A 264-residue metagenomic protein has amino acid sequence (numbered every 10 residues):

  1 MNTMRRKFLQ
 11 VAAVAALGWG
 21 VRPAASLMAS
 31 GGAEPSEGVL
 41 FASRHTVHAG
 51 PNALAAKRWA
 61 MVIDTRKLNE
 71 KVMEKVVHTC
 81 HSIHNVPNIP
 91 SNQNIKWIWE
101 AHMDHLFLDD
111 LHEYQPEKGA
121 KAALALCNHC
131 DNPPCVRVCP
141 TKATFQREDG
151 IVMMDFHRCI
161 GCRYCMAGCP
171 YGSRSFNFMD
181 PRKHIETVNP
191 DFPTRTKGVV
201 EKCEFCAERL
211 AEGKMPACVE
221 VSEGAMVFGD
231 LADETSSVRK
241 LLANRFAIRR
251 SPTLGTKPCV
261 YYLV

Functional and structural regions predicted by a protein language model:
M1-W19: N-terminal secretory signal peptides and thylakoid transit peptides that target proteins across membranes
N2-T3, G20, A25, P87-I89: A boundary/linker detector
R5-R6, C165, V227: Short, cationic motifs built from Arg/Lys/His that form the positively charged side of catalytic pockets
R22-E70, E74, T253-V264: C-terminal segment of N-terminal export signals and the immediately downstream linker at the start of the mature
G32-F41, I83-G119, F145-R158, S173-V199 (+1 more regions): Non-heme iron-sulfur electron-transfer modules
N52-V72, L108-P216, E220: Ferredoxin-like iron-sulfur electron-transfer modules
V72-N88: Hydrophobic alpha-helical membrane-insertion signals
A211-V264: Long, compositionally biased charged/polar accessory segments in the mid-to-C-terminal portions of proteins
